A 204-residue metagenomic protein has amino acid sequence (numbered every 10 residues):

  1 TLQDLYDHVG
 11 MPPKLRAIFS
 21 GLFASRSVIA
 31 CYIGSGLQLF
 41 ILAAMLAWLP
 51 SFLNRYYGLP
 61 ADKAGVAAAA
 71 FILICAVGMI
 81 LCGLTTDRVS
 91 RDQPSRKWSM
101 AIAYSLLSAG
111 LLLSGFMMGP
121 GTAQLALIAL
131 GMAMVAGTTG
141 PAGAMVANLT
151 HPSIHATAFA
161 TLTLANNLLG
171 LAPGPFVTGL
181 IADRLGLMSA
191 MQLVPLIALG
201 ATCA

Functional and structural regions predicted by a protein language model:
T1-Y32, Y56: Juxtamembrane intracellular "pre-TM" segments in multi-pass secondary transporters
S25-I80, V135-T139, G143, L171-P175: Extracytoplasmic gate region of multi-pass secondary transporters
Y32, G65, A69, I102 (+3 more regions): Conserved glycine-rich helix-kink/hinge and helix-boundary motifs of the Major Facilitator Superfamily
L53-N54, T85-T86, S90, V177-G186: Interfacial helix-cap and linker-helix signal at transmembrane-aqueous boundaries of multi-pass secondary transporters
P60, R96-S99, G179-A198: A membrane-interface helix-boundary motif in multi-pass transporters
M79, A147-L185: A late C-terminal transmembrane helix in Major Facilitator Superfamily
P94-A142: C-terminal transmembrane helical hairpin of 12-TM major facilitator-type secondary transporters
S114-M118, Q192-A204: Multi-pass alpha-helical transporter architecture, strongest for 12-TM Major Facilitator/SLC carriers used
